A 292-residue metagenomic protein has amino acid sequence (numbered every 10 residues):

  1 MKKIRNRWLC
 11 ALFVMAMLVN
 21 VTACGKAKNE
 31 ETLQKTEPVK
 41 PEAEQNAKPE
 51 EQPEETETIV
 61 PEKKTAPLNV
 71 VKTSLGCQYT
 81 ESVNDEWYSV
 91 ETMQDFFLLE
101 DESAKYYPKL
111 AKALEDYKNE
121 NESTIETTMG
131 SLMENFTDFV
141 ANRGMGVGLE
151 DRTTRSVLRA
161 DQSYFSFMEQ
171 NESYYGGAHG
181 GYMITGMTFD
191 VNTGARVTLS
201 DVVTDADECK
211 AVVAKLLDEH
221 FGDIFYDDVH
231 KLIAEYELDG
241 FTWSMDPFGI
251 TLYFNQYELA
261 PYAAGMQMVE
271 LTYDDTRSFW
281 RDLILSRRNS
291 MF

Functional and structural regions predicted by a protein language model:
M1-K2, A16: Short intrinsically disordered, low-complexity coil segments enriched in acidic
K2-A11: Bacterial N-terminal signal peptides that target proteins for export
C10-L18: Hydrophobic helical h-region of N-terminal Sec-dependent signal peptides in bacterial secretory/periplasmic proteins
N20-A23: C-terminal motif of bacterial Sec signal peptides marking the signal peptidase cleavage site
G25-F292: Compositionally biased intrinsically disordered regions enriched in Thr/Gly
